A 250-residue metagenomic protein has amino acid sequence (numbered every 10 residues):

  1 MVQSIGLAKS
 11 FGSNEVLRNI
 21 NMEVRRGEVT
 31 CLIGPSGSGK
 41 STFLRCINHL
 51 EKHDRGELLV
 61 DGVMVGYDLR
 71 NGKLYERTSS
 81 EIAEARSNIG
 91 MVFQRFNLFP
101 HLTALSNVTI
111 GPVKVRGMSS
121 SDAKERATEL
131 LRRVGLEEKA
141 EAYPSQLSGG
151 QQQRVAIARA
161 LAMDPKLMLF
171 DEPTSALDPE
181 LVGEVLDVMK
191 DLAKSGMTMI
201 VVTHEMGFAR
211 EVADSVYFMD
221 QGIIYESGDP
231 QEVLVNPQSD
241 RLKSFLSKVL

Functional and structural regions predicted by a protein language model:
M1-P230: ABC family nucleotide-binding domain
D220-Q221, S227, Q231-L250: C-terminal boundary and immediately downstream tail of ABC-type ATPase nucleotide-binding domains
